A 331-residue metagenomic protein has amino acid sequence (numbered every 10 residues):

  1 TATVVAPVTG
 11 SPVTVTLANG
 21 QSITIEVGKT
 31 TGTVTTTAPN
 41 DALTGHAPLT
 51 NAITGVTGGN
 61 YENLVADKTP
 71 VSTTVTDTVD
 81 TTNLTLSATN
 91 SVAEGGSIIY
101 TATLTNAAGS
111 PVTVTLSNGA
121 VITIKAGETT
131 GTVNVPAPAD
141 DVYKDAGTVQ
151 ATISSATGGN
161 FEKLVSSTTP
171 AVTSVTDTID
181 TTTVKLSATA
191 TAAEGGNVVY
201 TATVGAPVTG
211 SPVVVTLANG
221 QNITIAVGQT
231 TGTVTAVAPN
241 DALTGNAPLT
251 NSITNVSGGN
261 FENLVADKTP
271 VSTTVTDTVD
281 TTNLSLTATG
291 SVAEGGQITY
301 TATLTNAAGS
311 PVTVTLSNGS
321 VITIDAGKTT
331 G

Functional and structural regions predicted by a protein language model:
A2, G28, T36, I53 (+13 more regions): Extracellular/surface recognition and adhesion modules
P7-P12, A107-P111, P207-P212, A307-P311: Extracellular acidic loop/turn motifs
V13-V15, G32-G58, A102, V112-T115 (+6 more regions): Contiguous beta-strand segments of beta-sheet-rich domains
N19-I23, N118-I122, N219-I223, N318-I322: Short, solvent-exposed loop/linker segments at beta-strand-coil boundaries, enriched for Pro/Gly and Ser/Thr
A52-T81, S154-T181, S252-D280: Terminal edge beta-strands and adjacent linker/stalk segments of extracellular immunoglobulin-superfamily beta-sandwich
D80-S87, D180-S187, D280-T287: Proline-enriched interdomain boundary motifs that mark the N-terminal boundary and often initiate the first structured
N90-G96, A190-G196, G290-G296: Short, solvent-exposed loop/linker segments at the N-terminal edge of repeated beta-sheet extracellular domains
